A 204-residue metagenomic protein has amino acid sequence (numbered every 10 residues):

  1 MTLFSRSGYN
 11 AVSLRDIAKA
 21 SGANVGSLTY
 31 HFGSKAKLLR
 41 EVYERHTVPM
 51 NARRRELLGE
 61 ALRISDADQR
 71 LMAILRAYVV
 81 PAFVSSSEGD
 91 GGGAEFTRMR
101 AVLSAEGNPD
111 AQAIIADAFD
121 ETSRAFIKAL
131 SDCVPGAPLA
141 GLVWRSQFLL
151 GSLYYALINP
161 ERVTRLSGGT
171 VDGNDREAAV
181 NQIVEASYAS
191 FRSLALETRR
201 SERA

Functional and structural regions predicted by a protein language model:
T2-R6, R53-E60, M99-L103, S152 (+1 more regions): Solvent-exposed, amphipathic alpha-helical segments
L3-H46: Helix-turn-helix
K35, V42, H46, M50 (+4 more regions): Hydrophobic/aromatic residues within well-ordered alpha-helical segments
K37, H46-A61: Conserved phosphoryl-transfer catalytic core
R55-A94: Hydrophobic alpha-helical connector segments
A73-A77, E88-D117, P160-R165: Amphipathic alpha-helical segments used for helix-helix packing
Y78-A82, T97-S104, L149, L153 (+1 more regions): Short alpha-helical scaffolding segments that buttress acidic/His motifs in well-ordered protein cores
V84, D117-A204: C-terminal peripheral helix-coil segments that are non-catalytic and often amphipathic
